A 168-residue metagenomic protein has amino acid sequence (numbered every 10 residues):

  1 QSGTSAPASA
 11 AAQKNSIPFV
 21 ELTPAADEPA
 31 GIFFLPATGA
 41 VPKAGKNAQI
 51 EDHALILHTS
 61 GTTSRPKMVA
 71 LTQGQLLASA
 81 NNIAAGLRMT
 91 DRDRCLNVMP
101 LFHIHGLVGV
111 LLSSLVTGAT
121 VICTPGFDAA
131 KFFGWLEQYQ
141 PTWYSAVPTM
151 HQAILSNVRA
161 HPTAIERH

Functional and structural regions predicted by a protein language model:
Q1, P7, P18-P24, K67-A70 (+2 more regions): Short beta-strand->loop structural element characteristic of the AMP-binding/adenylate-forming
G3, G74, T149-Q152: Alpha-helix/helix-capping structural signal
K14-V20, R94-L96, T142-S145, R159-H168: Conserved helix-loop-beta element of the AMP-binding
L22, A26-I32, G39-H58, R65 (+1 more regions): Conserved pre-ATP/AMP-binding loop-to-beta segment of ANL
E51, Q73-G74, M99, Y139: Structural detector for helix-capping/boundary residues
H53, H58-T62, C95, L101 (+2 more regions): Conserved S/T- and glycine-rich ATP-binding loop of Class I adenylate-forming
A54-N81: Conserved AMP-binding A3 loop
L77-R94, I104-W143, A153, N157-H161: Conserved AMP-binding/adenylation subdomain of ANL enzymes
